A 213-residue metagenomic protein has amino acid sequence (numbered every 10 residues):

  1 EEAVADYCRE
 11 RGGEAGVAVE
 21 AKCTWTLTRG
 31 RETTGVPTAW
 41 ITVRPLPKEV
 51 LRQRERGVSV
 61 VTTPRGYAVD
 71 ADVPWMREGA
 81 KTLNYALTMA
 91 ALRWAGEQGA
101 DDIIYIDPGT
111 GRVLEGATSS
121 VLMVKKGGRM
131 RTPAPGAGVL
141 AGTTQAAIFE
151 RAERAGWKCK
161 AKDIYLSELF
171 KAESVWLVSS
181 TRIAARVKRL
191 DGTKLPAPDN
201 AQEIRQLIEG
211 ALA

Functional and structural regions predicted by a protein language model:
E1-E20, T24-T26: Glycine-rich, N-terminal phosphate-binding loop and its surrounding beta-alpha-beta segment
E2-E10, T33-A213: Helix-start/capping segments and mature chain N-termini
